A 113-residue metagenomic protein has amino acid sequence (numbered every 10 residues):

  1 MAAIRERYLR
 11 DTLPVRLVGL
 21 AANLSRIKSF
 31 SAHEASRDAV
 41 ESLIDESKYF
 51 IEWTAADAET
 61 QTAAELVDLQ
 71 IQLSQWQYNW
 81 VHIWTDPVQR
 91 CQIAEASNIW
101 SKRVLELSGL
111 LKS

Functional and structural regions predicted by a protein language model:
M1-S113: Surface-exposed peri-terminal alpha-helical interaction modules
